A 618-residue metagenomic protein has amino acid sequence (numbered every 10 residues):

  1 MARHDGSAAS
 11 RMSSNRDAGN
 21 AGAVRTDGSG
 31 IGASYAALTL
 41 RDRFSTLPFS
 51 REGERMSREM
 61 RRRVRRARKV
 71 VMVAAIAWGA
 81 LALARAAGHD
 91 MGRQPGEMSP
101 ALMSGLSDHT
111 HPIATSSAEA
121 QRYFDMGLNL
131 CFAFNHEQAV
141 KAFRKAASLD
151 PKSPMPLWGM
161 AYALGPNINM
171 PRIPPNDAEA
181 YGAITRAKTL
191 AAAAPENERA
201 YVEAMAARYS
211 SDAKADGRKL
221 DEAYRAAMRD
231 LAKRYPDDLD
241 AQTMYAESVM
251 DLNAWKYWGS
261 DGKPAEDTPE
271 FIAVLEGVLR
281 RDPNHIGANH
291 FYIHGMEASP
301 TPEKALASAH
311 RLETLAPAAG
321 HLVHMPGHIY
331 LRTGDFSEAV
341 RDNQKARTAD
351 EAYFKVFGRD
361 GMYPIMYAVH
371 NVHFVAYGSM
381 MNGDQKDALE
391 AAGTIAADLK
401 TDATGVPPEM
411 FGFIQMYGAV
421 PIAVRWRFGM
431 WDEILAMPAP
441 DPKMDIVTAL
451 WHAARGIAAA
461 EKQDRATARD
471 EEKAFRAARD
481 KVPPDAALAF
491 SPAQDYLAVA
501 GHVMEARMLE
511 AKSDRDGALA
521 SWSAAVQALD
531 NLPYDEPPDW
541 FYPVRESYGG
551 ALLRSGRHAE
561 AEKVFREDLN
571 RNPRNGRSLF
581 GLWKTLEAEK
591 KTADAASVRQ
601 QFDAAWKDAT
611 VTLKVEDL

Functional and structural regions predicted by a protein language model:
A118-D125, K152-P166, A194-A213, D237-G259 (+8 more regions): Amphipathic alpha-helical repeat scaffolds of TPR domains
F124, W158-G159, T243, H290-F291 (+11 more regions): Alpha-solenoid helical repeat scaffolds
H136-K141, L149, M160-P195, A206-K219 (+2 more regions): Inter-helical turn/loop elements of alpha-helical hairpins
S148, R234, L279-R281, R311-A318 (+8 more regions): Solenoid-like repeat scaffolds
P154, A161, G165, P175-A192 (+6 more regions): TPR/TPR-like (Sel1-like) alpha-helical repeat modules
